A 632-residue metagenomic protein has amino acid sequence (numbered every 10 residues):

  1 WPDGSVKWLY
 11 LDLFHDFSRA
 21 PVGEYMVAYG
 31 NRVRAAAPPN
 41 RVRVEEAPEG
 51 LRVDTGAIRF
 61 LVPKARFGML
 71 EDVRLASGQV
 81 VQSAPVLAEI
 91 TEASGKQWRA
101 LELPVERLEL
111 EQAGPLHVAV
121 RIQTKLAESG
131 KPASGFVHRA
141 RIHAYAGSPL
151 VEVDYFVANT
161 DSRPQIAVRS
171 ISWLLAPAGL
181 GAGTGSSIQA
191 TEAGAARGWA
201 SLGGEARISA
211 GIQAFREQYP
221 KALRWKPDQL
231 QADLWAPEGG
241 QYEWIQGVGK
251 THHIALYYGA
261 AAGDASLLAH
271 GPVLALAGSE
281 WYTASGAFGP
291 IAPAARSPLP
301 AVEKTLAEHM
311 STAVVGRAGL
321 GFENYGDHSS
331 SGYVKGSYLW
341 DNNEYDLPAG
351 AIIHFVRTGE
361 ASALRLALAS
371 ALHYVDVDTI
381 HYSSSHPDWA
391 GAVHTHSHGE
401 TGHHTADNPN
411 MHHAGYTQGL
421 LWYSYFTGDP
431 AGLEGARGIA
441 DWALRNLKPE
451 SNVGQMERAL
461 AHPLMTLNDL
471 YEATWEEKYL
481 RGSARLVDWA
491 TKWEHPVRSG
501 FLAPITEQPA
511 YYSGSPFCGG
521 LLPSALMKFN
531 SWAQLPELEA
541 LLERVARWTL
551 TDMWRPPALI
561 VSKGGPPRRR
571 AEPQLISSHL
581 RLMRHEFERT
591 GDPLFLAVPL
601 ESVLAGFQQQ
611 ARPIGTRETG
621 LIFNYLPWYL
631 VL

Functional and structural regions predicted by a protein language model:
W1-E24, A232-G249: A surface-exposed beta-strand-loop module
W1-W8, R43-R52, L108-V118, A146 (+1 more regions): Short, ordered beta-strand-loop transition motifs
L9-H15, V53, L70, V118-T124 (+1 more regions): Short, hydrophobic/proline-enriched secondary-structure or compact coil segments at domain edges
Y10-D16, M26-A28, L61, R141-H143: Generic structural detector for well-ordered beta-strands
D16-G23, I58-P63, A76-A84, L126-G135 (+3 more regions): Short, surface-exposed beta-strand/loop "edge" segments at domain boundaries and coil↔beta transitions
S18-Y25, A88-S94, K226: Protease-labile, long low-complexity intrinsically disordered regions enriched in Pro/Ser/Thr
M26-I90, L108, S148-L150: Beta-strand-rich N-terminal accessory domains
E92-L116, Q123-L632: Catalytic cores of extracellular degradative/oxidative enzymes
